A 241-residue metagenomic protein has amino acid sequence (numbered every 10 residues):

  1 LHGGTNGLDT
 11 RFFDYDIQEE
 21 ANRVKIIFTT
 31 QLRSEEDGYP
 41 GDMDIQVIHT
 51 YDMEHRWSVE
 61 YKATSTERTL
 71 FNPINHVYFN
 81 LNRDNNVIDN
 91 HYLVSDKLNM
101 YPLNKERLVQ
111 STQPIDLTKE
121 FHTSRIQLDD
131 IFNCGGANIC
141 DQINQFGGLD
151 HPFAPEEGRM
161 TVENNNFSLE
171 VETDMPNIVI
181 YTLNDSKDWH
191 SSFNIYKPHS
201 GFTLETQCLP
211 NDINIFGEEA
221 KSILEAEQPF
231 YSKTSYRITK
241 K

Functional and structural regions predicted by a protein language model:
L1-K241: An exposed, glycine/acidic-rich loop-and-rim segment of catalytic or binding clefts
